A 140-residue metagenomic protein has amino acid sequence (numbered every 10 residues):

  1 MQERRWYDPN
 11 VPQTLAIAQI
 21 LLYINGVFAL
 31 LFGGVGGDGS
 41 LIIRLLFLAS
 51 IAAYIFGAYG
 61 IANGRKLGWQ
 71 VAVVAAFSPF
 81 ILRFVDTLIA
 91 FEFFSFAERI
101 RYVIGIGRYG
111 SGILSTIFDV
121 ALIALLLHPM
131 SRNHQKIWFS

Functional and structural regions predicted by a protein language model:
M1-S140: Topology signature of small-to-medium multi-pass alpha-helical membrane proteins
